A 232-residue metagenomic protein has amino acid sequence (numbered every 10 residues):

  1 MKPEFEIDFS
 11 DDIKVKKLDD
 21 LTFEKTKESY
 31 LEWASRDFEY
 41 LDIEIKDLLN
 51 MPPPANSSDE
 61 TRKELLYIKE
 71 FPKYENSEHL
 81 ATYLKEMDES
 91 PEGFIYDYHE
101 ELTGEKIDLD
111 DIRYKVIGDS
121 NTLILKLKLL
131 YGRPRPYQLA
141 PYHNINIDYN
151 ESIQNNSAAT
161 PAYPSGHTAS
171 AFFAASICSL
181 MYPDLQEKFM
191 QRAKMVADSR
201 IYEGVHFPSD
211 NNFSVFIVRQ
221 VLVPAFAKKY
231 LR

Functional and structural regions predicted by a protein language model:
K2-H206, N212, F216, Q220 (+2 more regions): Hydrophobic alpha-helical bundle signature of multipass membrane enzymes
